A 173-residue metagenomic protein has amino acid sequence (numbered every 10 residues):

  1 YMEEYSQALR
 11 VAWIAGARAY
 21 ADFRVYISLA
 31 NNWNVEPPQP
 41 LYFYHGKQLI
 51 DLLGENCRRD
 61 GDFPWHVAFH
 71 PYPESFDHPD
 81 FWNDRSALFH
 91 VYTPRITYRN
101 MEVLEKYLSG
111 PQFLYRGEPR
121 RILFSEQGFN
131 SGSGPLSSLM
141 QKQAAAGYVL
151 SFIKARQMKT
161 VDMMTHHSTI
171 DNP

Functional and structural regions predicted by a protein language model:
M2-Q141: Noncatalytic carbohydrate-binding groove/subsite architecture in carbohydrate-active enzymes
E118-P173: Substrate-binding cleft of secreted/luminal carbohydrate-active enzymes
